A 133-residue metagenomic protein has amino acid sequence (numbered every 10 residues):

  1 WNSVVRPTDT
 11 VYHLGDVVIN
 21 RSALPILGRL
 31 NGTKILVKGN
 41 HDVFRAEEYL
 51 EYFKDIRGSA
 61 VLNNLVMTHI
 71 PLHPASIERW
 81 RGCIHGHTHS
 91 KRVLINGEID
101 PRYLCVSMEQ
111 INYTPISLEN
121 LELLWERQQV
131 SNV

Functional and structural regions predicted by a protein language model:
N2-V133: Catalytic phosphate/metal-binding cores of nucleic-acid and nucleotide-processing enzymes, i.e., regions that mediate
